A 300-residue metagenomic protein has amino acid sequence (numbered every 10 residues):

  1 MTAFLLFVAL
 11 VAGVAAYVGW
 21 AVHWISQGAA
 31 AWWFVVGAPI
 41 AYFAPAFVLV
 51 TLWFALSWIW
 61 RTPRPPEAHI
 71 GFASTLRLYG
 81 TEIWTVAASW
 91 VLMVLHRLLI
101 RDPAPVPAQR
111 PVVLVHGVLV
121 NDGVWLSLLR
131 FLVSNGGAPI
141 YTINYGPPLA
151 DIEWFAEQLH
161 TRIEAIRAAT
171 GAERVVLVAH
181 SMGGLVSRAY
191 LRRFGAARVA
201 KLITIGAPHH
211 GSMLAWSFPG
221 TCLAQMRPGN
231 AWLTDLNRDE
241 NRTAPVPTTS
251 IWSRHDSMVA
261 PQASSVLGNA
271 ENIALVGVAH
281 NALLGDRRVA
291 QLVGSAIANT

Functional and structural regions predicted by a protein language model:
M1-V112: Flexible, membrane-associating and regulatory peripheral segments of lipid-active enzymes
P103-P105, D239-N241, Q262-S265: Short secondary-structure boundary/capping segments
P111-V112, P245-W252, E271-I273: Catalytic His-Asp charge-relay segment
V113-G123, S127-V133, G137-R242, I251 (+1 more regions): Serine-dependent carboxylesterase/thioesterase catalytic core of lipase-like alpha/beta-hydrolase/SGNH enzymes
D151-I152, A279-R287: Catalytic histidine-centered segment of alpha/beta-hydrolase-like enzymes
R254-E271: Conserved loop-alpha-helix segment in the C-terminal half of the alpha/beta-hydrolase fold that carries the catalytic
R254-H255, G277-A279: Acidic beta-to-alpha connecting loop that harbors the catalytic carboxylate
L284-A298: Post-His helix in hydrolase/transferase enzymes
